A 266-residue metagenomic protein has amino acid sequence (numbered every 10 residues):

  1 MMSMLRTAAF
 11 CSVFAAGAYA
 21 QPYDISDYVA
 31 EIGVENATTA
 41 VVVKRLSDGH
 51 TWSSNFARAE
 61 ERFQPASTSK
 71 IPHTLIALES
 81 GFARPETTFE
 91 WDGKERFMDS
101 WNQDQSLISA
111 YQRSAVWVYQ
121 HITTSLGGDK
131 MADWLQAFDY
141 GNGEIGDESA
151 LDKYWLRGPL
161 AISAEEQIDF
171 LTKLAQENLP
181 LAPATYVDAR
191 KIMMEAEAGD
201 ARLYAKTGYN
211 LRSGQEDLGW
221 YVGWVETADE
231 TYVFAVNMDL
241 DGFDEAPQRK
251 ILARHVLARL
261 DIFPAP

Functional and structural regions predicted by a protein language model:
M2-F10: Sec-dependent signal peptide recognition, specifically the positively charged N-region followed immediately by
A15-G17: N-terminal signal peptide c-region/cleavage motif recognized by signal peptidases
Y19-Q64: Beta-lactamase-like hydrolase cores
Q21-I32, T124-K130, A175-R202, K206-P266: Structured C-terminal helix/loop/strand segments within mature extracytoplasmic catalytic/sensor domains
S54-E60, Q103-D104, Q112-Y119, D147-W155 (+2 more regions): Flexible glycine/proline-enriched surface loops and loop-helix/loop-strand junctions
R62-E86, A110, F234: Active-site SXXK
E79-K94, L181-T185: Short, well-structured active-site flanking segments
D99, Q103-L107, H121-T172: Mid-domain, small-residue-enriched loop/turn segments at the edges of structured enzyme/sensor domains
